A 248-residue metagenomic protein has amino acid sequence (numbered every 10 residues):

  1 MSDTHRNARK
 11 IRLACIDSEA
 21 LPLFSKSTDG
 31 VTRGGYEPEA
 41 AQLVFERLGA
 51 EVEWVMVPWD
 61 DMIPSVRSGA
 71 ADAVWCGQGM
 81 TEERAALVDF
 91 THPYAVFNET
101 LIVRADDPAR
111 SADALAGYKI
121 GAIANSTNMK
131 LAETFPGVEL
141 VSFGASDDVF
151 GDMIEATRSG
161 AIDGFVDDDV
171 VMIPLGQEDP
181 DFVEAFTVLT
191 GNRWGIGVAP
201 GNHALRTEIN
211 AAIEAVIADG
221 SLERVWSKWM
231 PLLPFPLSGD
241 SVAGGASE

Functional and structural regions predicted by a protein language model:
M1-D3, E51, V57, M129-D148 (+2 more regions): Ligand-binding clefts/hinges and TM-proximal coupling segments of bilobed small-molecule sensing domains
M1-G77, A86, S146, D219 (+1 more regions): Extracytoplasmic small-molecule ligand-binding "clamshell" domains of the periplasmic binding protein/Venus flytrap
M1-S2, T32-R47, D106, D113-K119 (+3 more regions): Extended ligand-binding regions for polar small-molecule ligands
I16-L21, G30-R47, Q78-G79, T100-F150 (+2 more regions): Bilobed "Venus flytrap"/periplasmic-binding protein-like clamshell domains and structurally analogous long
D17-S18, A95-V103, I173-E214, P231-E248: Periplasmic-binding protein-like
Q42, E51-A114, F182-V188: Acidic, polar ligand-binding/catalytic clefts
E53-P64, D107-P108, V141-S159: Short helix-initiation/N-cap motifs at beta->coil->alpha
D61-P64, G77-A86, L131-T134, R158-T190: A ligand-binding cleft/hinge motif common to bilobed small-molecule-binding domains
